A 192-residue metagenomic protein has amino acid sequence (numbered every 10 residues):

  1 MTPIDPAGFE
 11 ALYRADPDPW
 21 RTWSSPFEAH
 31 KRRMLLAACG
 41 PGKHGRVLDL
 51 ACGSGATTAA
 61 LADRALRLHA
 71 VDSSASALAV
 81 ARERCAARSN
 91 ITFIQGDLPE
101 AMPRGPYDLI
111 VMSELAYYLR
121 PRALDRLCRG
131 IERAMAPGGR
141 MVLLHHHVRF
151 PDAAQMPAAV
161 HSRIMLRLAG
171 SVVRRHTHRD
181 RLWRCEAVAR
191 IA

Functional and structural regions predicted by a protein language model:
M1-L50, S54-G105, L119-R133, R140-A192: Class I (Rossmann-like) S-adenosyl-L-methionine-dependent methyltransferase catalytic domain, capturing the SAM-binding
V111: A conserved beta-strand element that flanks and buttresses the S-adenosyl-L-methionine
L115: Hydrophobic adenine-recognition pocket in adenosine-nucleotide-binding enzymes
